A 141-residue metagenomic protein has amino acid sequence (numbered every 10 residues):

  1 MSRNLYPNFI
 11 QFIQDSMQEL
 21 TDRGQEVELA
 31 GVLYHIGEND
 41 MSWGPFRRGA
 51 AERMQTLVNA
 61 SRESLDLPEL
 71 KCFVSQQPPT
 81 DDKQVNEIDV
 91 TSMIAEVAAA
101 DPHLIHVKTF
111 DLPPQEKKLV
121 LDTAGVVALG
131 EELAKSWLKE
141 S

Functional and structural regions predicted by a protein language model:
M1-S141: Cell-envelope and extracellular/periplasmic
